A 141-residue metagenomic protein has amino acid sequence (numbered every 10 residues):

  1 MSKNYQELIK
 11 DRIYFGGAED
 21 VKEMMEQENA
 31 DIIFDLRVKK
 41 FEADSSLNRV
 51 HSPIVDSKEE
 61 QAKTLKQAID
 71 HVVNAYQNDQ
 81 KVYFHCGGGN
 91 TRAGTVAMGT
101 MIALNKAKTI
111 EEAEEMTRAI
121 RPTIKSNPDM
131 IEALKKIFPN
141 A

Functional and structural regions predicted by a protein language model:
S2-V82, I102, K108-A133: Cysteine-based protein phosphatase catalytic domain of the PTP/DSP
D79-M98: A phosphate-binding catalytic loop at a beta-strand-loop-alpha-helix junction that coordinates phosphoryl groups
N90-R92, A133-A141: A short, terminal or domain-edge coil/loop segment
G99-N105, I137-N140: Active-site catalytic microenvironments for nucleophilic, acid-base chemistry
